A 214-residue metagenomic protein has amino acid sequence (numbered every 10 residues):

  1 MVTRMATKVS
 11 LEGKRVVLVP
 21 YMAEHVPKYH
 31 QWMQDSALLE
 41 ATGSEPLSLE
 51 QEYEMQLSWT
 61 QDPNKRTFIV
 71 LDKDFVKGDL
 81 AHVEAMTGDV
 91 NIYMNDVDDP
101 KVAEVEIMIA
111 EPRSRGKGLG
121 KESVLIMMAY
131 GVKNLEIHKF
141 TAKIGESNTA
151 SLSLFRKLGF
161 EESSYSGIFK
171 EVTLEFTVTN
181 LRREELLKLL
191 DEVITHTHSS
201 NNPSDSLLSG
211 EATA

Functional and structural regions predicted by a protein language model:
M1-S114, N134, E161-A214: GNAT-family acyltransferases
V102, G131-G145: Conserved GNAT acetyl-CoA-binding A-motif
A110, T141-L152: Conserved beta-strand-loop-alpha-helix junction that forms the acyl-donor binding cleft
G116-Y130, T149-K157: Conserved acetyl-CoA-binding loop-helix of GNAT-fold acetyltransferases
V124, T141-A142, Y165: Residue-level detector of family-conserved "landmark" positions at structurally sensitive sites
